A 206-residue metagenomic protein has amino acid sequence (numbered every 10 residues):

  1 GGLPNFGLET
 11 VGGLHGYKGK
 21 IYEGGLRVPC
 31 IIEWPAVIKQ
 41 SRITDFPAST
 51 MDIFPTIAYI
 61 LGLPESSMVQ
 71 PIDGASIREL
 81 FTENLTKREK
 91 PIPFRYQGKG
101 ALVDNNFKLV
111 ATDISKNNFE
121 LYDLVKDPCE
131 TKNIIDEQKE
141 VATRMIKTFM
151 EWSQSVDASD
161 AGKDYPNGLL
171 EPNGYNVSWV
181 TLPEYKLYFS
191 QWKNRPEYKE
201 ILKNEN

Functional and structural regions predicted by a protein language model:
L3-E23, I38-R42, F46, M51-L124 (+2 more regions): C-terminal cap/loop subdomain of S1 sulfatases and analogous C-terminal strand-loop tails that border
C30-I32: Short glycine- and hydrophobic/aromatic-rich loop-to-beta-strand nucleating segment in the catalytic cores
S41, A111, T131-K132, R144: Extended hydrophobic-aromatic, low-complexity segments
I53, N117, L124, K132-N206: Long, internal low-complexity/basic segments
D127: Intrinsically disordered, low-complexity polar regions and short flexible loop motifs
